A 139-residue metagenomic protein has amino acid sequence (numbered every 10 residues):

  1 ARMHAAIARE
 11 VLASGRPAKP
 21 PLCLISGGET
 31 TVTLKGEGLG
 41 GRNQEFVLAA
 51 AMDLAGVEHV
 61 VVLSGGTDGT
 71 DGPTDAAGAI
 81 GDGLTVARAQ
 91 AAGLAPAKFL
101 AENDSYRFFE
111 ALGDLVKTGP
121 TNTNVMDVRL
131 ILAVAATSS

Functional and structural regions predicted by a protein language model:
A1-L48, M52-G56: A glycine- and small/hydrophobic-rich beta-loop-beta segment that serves as a flexible "lid/hinge" or phosphate-binding
L48-S139: Internal helix-turn-beta structural module
